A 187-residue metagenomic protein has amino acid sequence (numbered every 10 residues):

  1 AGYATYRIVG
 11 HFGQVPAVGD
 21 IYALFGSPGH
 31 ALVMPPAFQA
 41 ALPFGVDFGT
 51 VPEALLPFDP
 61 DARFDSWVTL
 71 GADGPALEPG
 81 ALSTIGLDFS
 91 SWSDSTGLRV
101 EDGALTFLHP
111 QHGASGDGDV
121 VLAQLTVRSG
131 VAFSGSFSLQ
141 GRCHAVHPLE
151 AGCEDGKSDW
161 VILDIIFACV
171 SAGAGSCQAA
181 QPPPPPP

Functional and structural regions predicted by a protein language model:
A1-A180: Non-catalytic macromolecular-recognition regions in eukaryotic signaling proteins
Q181-P186: Intrinsically disordered, low-complexity proline-rich regions
